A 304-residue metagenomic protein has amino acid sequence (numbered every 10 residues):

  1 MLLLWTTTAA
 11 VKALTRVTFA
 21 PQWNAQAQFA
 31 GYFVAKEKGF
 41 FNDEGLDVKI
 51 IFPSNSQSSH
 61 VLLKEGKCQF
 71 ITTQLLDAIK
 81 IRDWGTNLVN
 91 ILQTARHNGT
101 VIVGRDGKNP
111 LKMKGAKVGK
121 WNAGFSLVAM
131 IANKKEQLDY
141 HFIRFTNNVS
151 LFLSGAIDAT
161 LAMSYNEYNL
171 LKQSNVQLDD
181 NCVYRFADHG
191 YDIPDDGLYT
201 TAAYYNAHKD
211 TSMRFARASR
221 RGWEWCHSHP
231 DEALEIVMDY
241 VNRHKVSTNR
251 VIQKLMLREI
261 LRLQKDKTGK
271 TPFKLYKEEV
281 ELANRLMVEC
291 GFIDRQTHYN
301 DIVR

Functional and structural regions predicted by a protein language model:
M1-K49, K274-R304: N-terminal hydrophobic or amphipathic helices and topogenic motifs
L14-F145, L151-S154, D158-M163, Y184 (+1 more regions): Short, glycine-/small- and polar/acidic-enriched structural segments that line small-molecule recognition paths
D43, L111, F186-Y191, K265-L275: Short, solvent-exposed loop/beta-turn-alpha elements that line the ligand-binding surface or hinge of extracytoplasmic
L76-D77, N147-V246: Pocket-lining segment of extracytoplasmic ligand-binding domains
Q137-F142, L178-V183, R243-I260, D294-D301: Short, surface-exposed acidic
A207-F292: Secondary-structure end/capping motifs
